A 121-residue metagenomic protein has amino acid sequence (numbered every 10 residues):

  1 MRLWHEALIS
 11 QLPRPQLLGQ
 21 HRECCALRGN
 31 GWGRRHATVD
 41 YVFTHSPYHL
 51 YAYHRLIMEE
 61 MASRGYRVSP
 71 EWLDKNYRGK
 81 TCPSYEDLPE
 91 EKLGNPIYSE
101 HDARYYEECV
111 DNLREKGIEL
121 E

Functional and structural regions predicted by a protein language model:
M1-E121: Expand to "…catalyze enediolate/carbanion chemistry for C-C bond making/breaking, isomerization, decarboxylation
